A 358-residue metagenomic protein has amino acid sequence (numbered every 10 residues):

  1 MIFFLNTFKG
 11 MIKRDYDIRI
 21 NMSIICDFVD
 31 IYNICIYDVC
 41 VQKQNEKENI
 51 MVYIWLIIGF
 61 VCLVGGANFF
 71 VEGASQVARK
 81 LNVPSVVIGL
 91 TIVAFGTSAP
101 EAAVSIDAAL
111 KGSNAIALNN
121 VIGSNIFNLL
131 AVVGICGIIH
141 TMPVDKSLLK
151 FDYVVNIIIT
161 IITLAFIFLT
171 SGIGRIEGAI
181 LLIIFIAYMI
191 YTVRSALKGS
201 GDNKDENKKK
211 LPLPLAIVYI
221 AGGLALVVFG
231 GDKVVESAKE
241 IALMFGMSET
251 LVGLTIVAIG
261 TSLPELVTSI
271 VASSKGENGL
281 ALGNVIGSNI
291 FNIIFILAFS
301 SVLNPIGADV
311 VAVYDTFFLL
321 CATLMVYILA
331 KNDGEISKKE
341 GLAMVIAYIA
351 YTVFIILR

Functional and structural regions predicted by a protein language model:
F3-N6, D15-R358: Hydrophobic alpha-helical segments, chiefly the membrane-spanning helices and signal/signal-anchor peptides
G10: Radical SAM [4Fe-4S] cluster-binding motif and immediate context
